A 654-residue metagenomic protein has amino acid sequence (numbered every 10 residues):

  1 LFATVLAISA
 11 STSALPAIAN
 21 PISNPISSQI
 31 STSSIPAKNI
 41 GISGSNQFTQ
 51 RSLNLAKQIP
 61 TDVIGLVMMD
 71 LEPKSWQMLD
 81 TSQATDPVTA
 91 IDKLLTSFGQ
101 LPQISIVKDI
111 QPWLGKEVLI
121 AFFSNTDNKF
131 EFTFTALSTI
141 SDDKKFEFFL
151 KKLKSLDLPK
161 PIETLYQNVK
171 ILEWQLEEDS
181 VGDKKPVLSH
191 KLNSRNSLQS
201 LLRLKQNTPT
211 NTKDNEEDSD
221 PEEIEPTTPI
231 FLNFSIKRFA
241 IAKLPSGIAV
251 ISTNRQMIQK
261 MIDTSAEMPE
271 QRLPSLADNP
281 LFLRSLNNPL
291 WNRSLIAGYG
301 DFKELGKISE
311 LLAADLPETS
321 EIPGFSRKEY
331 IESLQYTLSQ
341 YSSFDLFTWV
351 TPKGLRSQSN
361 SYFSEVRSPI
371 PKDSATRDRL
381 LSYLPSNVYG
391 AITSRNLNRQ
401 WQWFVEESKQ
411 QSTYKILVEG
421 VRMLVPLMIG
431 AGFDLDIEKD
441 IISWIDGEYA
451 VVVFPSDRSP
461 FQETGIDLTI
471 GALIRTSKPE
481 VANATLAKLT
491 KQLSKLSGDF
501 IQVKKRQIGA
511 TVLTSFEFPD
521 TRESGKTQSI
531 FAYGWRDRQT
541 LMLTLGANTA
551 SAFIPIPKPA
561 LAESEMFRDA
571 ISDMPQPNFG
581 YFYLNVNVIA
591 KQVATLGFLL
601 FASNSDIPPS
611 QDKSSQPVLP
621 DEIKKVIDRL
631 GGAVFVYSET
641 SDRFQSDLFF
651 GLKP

Functional and structural regions predicted by a protein language model:
L1-I18: Gram-negative bacterial Sec-dependent N-terminal signal peptides
S13-S180, A297-G300, E304, R356-P460: Structural boundary/hinge residues at secondary-structure and domain interfaces
I18-R51, L55-Q58, E216-A266, S275-R395 (+2 more regions): Leucine-rich, highly hydrophobic segment in Treponema pallidum outer-membrane-associated proteins
N39-S45, K93-G99, K108-L114, K145-K151 (+13 more regions): Short linear motifs at secondary-structure transitions and domain/linker junctions
K57, Q77-T81, K93-T96, P112-W113 (+18 more regions): Charged/polar, solvent-exposed surface patches and flexible loops
V67, I110-P280, I442-D569: Single conserved position on a long alpha-helix in the C-terminal lobe of the eukaryotic protein kinase
S82-D86, S265-P269, L312-P317, Y362-S364 (+2 more regions): Short secondary-structure boundary/capping segments
S374, P385, I392-E448, F454-E463 (+4 more regions): Hydrophilic extracytoplasmic domains
